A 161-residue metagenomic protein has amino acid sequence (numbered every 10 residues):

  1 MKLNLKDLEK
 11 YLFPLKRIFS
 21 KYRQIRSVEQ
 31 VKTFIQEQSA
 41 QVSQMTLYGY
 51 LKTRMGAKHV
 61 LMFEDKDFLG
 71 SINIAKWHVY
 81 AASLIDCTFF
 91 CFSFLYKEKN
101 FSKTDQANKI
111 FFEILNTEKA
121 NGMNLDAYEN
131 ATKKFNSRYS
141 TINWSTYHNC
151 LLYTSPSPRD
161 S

Functional and structural regions predicted by a protein language model:
M1-L3, C91: N-terminal entry module detector
N4-K58: Leu/Val/Ala/Ile-rich N-terminal alpha-helices, chiefly Sec-type signal peptides and the beginnings
I18, T33, E37, I74-A81 (+2 more regions): Alpha-solenoid helical-repeat scaffolds
T53-E98: N-terminal interaction modules that seed assembly of large macromolecular complexes
S83-L152: Long amphipathic alpha-helical segments
S93, D160-S161: A very general structural signal that marks isolated residues within well-ordered alpha-helical segments
Y153-D160: Conserved small/polar residues in nucleotide/adenosyl-binding loops
